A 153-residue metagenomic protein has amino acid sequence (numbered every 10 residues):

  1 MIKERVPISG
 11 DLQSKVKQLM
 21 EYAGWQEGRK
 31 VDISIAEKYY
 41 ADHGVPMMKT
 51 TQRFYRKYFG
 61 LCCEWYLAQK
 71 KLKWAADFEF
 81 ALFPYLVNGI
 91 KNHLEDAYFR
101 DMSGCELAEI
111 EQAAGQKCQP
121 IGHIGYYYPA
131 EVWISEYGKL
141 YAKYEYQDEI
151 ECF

Functional and structural regions predicted by a protein language model:
M1-Y128: A surface-exposed partner-binding patch
P129-V132, E151: Short active-site-adjacent structural elements
I134-Y137: Short acidic-glycine loop/turn motifs at beta-strand connectors
L140-K143: Short hydrophobic/aromatic-rich beta-strand segments that constitute the beta-sheet cores of beta-sandwich/beta-barrel
E145-F153: Compact, glycine/acidic-enriched structural inserts
